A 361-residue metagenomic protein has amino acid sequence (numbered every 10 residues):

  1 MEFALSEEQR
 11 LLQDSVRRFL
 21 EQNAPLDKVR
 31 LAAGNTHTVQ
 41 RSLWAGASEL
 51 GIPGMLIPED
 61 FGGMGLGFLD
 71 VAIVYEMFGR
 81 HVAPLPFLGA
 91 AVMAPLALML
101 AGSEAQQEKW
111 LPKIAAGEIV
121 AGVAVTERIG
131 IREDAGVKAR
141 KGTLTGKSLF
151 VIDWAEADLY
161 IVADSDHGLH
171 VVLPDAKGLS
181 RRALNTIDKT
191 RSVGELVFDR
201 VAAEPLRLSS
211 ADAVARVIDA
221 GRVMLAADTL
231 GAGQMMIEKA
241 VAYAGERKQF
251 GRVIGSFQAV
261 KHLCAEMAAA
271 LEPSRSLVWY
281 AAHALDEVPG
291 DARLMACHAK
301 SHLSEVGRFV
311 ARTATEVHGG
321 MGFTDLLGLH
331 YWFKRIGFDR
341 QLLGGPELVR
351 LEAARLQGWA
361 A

Functional and structural regions predicted by a protein language model:
M1-V82, A101-E104, K113, G117 (+1 more regions): Alpha-helical interface subdomain recognition
A83-L88, S148, T186-D188: Active-site PLP-lysine loop of aminotransferase-like
L85-A105: N-terminal glycine-rich flavin-associated loop
I114-A115, G130-R132, V151-A155, D164 (+2 more regions): Solvent-exposed alpha-helices and their adjacent loops that cap or buttress functional pockets in soluble metabolic
A116-R128: A short, Trp-centered hydrophobic/proline-enriched beta-strand micro-motif
A124, K147-S180, L184: A short core secondary-structure module
I131-T145: Cytochrome P450 C-terminal beta-domain/meander region
R132-G136, F150-I152, P174-P205: Flexible, small-/acidic-enriched active-site or ligand-binding loops
